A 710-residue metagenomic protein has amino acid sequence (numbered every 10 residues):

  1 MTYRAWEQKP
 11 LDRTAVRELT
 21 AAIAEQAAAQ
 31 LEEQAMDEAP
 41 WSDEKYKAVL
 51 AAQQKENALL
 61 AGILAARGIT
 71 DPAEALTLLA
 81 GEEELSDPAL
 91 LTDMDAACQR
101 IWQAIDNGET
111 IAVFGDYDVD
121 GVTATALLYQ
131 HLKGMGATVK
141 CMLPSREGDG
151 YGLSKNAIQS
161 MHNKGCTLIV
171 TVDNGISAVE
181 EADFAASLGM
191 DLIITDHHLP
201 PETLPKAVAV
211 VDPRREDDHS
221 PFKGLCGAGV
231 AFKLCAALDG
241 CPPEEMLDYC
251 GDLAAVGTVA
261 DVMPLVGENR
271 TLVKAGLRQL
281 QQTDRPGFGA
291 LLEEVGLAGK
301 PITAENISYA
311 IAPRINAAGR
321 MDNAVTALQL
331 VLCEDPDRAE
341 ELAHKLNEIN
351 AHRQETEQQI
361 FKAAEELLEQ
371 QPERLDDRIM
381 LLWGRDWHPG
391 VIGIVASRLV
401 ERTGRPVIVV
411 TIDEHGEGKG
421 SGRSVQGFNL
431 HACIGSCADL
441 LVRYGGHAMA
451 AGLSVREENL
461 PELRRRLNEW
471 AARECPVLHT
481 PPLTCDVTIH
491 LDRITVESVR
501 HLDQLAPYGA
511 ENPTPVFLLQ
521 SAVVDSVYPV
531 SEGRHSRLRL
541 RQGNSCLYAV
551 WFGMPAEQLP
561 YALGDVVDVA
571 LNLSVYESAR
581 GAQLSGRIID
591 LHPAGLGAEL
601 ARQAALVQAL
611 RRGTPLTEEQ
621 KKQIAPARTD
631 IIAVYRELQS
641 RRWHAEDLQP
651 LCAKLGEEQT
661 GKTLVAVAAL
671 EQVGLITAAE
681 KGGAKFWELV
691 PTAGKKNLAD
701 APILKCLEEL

Functional and structural regions predicted by a protein language model:
M1-K55, L60, A570: Extended, charged alpha/beta regions that create polyanion-binding interfaces
P10, E38-S42, Q53-C166, L188-G189 (+2 more regions): Hydrophobic helix-and-loop "lid/oligomerization" segment in the mid-to-C-terminal part of catalytic domains
G121, R146-Y151, L199-P201, D218 (+1 more regions): Short, small-residue-enriched loops and turns at beta-alpha junctions that line or gate enzyme active sites
L127, P205-V259, T629-D630: Short alpha-helices
K133, T138, R270-P313, A317-E365 (+5 more regions): Acidic, two-metal ion nucleic-acid-processing modules in DNA metabolism proteins
I158, A182-D183, V667: Short amphipathic alpha-helical segments and helix-helix/interface helices
G165, V172-L225: Histidine/acidic-residue-rich, glycine-tolerant segments that coordinate divalent metal ions
